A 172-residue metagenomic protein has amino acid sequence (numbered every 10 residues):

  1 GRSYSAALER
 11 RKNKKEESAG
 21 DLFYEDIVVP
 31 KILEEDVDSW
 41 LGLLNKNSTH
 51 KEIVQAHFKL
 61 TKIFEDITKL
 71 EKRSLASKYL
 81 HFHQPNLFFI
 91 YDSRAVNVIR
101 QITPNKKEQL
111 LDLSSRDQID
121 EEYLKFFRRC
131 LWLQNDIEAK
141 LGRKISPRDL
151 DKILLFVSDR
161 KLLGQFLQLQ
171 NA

Functional and structural regions predicted by a protein language model:
G1-T68, P85-A172: An N-terminal alpha-helical hairpin/helix-loop-helix interaction module that forms a charged, gly/pro-flexible surface
L75-H81: Short hydrophobic alpha-helical segments that form membrane-spanning helices or hydrophobic packing faces of helical
